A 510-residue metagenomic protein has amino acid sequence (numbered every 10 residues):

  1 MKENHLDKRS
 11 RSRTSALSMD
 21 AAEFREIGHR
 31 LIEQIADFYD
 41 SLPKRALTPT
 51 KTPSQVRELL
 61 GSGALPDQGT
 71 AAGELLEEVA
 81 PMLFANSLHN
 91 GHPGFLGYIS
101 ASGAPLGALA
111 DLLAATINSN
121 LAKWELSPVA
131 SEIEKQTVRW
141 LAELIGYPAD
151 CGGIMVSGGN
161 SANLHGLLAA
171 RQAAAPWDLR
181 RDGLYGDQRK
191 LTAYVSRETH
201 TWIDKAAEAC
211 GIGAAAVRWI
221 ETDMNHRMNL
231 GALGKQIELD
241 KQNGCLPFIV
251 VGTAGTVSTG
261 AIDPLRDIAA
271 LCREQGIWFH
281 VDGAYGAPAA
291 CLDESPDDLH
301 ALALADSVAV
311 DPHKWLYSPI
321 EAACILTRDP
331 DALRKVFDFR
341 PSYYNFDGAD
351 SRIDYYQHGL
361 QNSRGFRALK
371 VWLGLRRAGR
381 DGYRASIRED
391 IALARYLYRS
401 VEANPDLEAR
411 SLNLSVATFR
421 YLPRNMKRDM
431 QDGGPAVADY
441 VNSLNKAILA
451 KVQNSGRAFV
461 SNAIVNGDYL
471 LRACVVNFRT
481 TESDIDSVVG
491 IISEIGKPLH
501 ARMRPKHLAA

Functional and structural regions predicted by a protein language model:
K2-D150, A450-A458, Y469, C474-V476 (+2 more regions): N-terminal entrance/gating region of PLP-dependent enzymes' catalytic architecture
S12-A21, G61, I117-E125, Y147-I154 (+6 more regions): Glycine- and acidic
T50-T52, D350-E389, Y398-V441, R457-G467: Conserved small-domain helix->loop->beta segment predominantly found in fold-type I
V129, A162-R334: Conserved PLP-enzyme active-site core in the AAT-like
L141-A169, R218-E221: Short loop-beta-helix segment that forms the pyridoxal 5′-phosphate
E198-H200, M224-N225, G255-V257, G286 (+11 more regions): Short, glycine-/Ser/Thr-/acidic-enriched flexible segments
T256, H300-E402: Active-site C-terminal subdomain of aminotransferase-like
G433-G434, N462-A510: PLP-dependent enzyme catalytic core of the Aspartate aminotransferase-like
